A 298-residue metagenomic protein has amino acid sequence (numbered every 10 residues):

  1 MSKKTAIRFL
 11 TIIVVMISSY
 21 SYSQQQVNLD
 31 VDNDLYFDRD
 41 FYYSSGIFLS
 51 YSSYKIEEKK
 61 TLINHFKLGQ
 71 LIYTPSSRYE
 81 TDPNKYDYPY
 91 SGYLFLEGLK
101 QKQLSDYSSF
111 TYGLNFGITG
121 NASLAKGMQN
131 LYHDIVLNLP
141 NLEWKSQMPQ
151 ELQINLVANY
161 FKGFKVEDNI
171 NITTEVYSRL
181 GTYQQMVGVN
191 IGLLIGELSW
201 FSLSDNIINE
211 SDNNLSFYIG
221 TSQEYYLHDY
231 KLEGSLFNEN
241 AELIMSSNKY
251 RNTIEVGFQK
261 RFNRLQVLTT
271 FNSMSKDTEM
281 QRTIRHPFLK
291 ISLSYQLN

Functional and structural regions predicted by a protein language model:
M1-N28, L297-N298: Bacterial Sec-dependent N-terminal signal peptides
Q24-K59, I63: N-terminal ordered "arm"
Q24-N28, S44, T61-K67, S109-G113 (+7 more regions): Outer-membrane beta-barrel architecture
Y36-Y43, P149, V176-G188, S247-R251 (+1 more regions): Solvent-exposed loop/turn segments connecting transmembrane beta-strands in outer-membrane beta-barrel proteins
S45-K55, L96-E97, L156-K162, V187-E197 (+2 more regions): Feature captures outer-membrane beta-barrel proteins of Gram-negative bacteria and organelles
L49-S76, G113-I118, I254, N263-Q266: Glycine- and aromatic-enriched membrane insertion/assembly motifs of diderm outer-membrane and organelle channel
Q70-I208, F217, H228-S246, S273: Outer-membrane pore/translocation modules
S76-S77, L198-N298: Outer membrane beta-barrel transmembrane domains
